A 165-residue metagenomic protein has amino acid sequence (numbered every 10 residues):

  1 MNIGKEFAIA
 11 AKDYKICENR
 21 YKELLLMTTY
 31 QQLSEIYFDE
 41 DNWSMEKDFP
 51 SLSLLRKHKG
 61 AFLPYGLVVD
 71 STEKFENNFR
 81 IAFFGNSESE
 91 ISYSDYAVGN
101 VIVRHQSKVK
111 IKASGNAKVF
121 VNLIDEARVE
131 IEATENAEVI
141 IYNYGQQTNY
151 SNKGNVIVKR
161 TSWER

Functional and structural regions predicted by a protein language model:
M1-H105, N122-R165: Short, glycine-biased loop/turn motifs at secondary-structure junctions and in low-complexity Ser/Thr/Pro-rich termini
H105-V109, A113-L123: A detector of tandem-repeat and repeat-rich interaction/domain scaffolds
